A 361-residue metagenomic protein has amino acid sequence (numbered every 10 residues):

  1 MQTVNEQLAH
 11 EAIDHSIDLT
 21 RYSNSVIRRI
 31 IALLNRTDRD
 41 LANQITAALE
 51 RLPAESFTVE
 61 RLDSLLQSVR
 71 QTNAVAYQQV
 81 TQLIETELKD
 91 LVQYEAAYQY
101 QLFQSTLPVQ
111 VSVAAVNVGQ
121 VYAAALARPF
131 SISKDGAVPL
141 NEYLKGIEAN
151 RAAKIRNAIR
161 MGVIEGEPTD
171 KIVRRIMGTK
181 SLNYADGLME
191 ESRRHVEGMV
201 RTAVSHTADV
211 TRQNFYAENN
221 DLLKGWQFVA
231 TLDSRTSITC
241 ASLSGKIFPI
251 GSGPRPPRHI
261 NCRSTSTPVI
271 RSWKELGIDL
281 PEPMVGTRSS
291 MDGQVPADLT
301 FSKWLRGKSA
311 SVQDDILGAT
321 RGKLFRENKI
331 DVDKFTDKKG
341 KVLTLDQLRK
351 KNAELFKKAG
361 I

Functional and structural regions predicted by a protein language model:
M1-N183, E275-I361: N-terminal leader/targeting and assembly helices and adjacent pre-domain segments
V173, N183-M284: Acidic, glycine-rich two-metal-ion catalytic cores of nucleic acid-processing enzymes
